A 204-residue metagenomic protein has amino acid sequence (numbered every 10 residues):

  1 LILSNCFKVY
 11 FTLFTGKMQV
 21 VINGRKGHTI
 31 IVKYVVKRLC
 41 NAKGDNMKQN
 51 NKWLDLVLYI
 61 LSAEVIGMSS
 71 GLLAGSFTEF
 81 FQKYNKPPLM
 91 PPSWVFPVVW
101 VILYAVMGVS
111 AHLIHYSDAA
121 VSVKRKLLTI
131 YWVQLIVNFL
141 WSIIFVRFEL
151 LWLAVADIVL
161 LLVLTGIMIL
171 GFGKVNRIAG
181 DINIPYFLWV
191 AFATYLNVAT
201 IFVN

Functional and structural regions predicted by a protein language model:
L3-S4, F11, T29, C40: Short terminal hydrophobic/aromatic SLiMs and anchors at protein ends
R25-N46: Short, Lys/Arg-enriched N-terminal segments with co-localized hydrophobic residues within the first ~10-30 amino acids
A63-E79: Alpha-helical transmembrane segments of multi-pass membrane proteins
S76-L89: Membrane-interface helix termini and inter-helical loops of multi-pass transporters
P91-A105, E149-L161: Membrane-interface loop-to-helix entry segments
I143-L153, I201-N204: Membrane-interface helix caps and helix-loop-helix hairpins in membrane proteins
I144-L150, I167-D181: Membrane-helix boundary connector in multi-pass membrane proteins
V175-N204: Terminal transmembrane helical module of multi-pass membrane proteins
